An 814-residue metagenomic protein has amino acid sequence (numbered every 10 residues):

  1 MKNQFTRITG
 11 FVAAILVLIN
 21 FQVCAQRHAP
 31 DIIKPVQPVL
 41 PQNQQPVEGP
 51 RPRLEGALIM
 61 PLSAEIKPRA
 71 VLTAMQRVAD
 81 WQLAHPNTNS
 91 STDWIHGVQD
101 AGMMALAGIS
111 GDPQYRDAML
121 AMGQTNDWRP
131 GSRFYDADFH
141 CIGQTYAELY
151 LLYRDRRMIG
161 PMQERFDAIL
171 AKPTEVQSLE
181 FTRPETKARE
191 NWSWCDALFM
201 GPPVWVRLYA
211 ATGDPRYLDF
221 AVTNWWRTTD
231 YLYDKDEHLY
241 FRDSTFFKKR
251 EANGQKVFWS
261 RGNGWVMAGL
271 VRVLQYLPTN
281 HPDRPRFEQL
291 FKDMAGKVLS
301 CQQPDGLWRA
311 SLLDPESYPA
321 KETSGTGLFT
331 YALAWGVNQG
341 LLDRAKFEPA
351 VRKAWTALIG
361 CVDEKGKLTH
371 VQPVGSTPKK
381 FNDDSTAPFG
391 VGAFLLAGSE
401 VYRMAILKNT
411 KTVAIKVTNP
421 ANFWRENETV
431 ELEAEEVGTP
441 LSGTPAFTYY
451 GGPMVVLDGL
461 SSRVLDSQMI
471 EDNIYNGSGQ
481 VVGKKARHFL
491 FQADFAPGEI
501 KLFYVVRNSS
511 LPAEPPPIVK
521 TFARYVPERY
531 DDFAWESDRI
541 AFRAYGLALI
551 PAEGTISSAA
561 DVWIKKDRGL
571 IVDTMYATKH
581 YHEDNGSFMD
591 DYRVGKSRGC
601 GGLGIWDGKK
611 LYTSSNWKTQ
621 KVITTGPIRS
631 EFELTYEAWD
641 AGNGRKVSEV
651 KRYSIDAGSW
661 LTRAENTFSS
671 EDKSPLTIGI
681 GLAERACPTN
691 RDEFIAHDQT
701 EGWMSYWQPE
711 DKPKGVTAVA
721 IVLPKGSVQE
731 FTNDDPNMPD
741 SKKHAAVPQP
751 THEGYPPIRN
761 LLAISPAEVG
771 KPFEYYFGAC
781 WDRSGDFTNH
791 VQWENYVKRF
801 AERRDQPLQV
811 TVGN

Functional and structural regions predicted by a protein language model:
A14, H28-V78, A84-G97, I109-R116 (+6 more regions): CBM-like carbohydrate-recognition segments
D100-L106, G123, H140-L152, F181-A197 (+3 more regions): Carbohydrate-binding/catalytic loop surfaces
I159-P202: Asp-box/WD-like beta-propeller blade repeats and closely related beta-sheet repeat scaffolds
N409-A523: Alpha-mannosidase-like glycoside hydrolase catalytic domains involved in N-glycan trimming, generalizing to other
R487-F495, P724-N814: Beta-strand-rich recognition/accessory modules
Y504, S509-T613: Solvent-exposed N-terminal domain segments of exported/luminal and surface proteins
Y576-G658: Extended, loop-rich substrate-binding clefts of extracytoplasmic carbohydrate-active enzymes
V647-E649, W660-A696: Acidic (Asp/Glu-rich), glycine- and aromatic
